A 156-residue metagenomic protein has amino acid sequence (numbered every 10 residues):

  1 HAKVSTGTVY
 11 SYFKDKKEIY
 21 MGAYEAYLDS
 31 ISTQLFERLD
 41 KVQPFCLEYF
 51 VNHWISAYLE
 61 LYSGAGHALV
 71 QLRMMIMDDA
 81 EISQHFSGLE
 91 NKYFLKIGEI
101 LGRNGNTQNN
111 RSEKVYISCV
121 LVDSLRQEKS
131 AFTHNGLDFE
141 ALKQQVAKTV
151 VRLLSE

Functional and structural regions predicted by a protein language model:
H1-E18, G22: Helix-turn-helix
A26-F36, Y49-S56, E60-G64, A80-G105 (+2 more regions): Amphipathic alpha-helical packing segments from all-alpha helical-bundle domains
S30-K41, L121-K129: Solvent-exposed, amphipathic alpha-helical segments
L59-E81, Q127-F132: Amphipathic alpha-helical segments used for helix-helix packing
S83, G102-T149: Hydrophobic/aromatic-rich alpha-helical bundle segments in the mid-to-C-terminal region
L154-E156: Generic C-terminal helix-cap and adjacent flexible tail
